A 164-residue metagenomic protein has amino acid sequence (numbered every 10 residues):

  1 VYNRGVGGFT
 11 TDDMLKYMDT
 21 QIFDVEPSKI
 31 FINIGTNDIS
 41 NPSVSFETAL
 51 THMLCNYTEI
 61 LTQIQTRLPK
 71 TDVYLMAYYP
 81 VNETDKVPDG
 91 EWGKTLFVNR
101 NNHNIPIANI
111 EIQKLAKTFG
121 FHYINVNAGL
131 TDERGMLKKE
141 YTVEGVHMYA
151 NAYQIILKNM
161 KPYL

Functional and structural regions predicted by a protein language model:
V1-G5, K29-N33, D72-A77, H122-N125 (+1 more regions): Structural recognition of the beta-strand scaffold that forms the well-ordered cores of secreted hydrolase catalytic
V1-T58: Conserved SGNH/GDSL esterase-like catalytic core that processes O-acyl groups on lipids and polysaccharides
I60-I64: Hydrophobic positions in alpha-helices of CheY-like receiver
R67-P69, F119: Helix C-cap/helix->beta junction micro-motif
P80-L164: Catalytic His-Asp segment of secreted/periplasmic serine-dependent ester chemistry enzymes
